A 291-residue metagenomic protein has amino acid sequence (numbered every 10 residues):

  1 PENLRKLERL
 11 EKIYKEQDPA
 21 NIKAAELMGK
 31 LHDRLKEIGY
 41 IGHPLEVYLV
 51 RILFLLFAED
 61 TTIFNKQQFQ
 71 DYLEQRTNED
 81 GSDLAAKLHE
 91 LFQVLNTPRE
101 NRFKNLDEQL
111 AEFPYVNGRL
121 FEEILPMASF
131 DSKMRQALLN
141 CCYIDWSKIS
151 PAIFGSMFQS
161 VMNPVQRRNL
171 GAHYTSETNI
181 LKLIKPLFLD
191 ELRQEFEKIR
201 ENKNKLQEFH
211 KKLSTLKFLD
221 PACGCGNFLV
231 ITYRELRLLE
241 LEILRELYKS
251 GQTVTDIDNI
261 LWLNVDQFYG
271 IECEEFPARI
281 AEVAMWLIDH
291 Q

Functional and structural regions predicted by a protein language model:
E2-E235, Q267, I271-I280: Preference for the N-terminal adenyl/adenosyl cofactor-binding alpha/beta module
K211-T215, L238-Q291: S-adenosyl-L-methionine-dependent nucleic acid methyltransferase catalytic domains
